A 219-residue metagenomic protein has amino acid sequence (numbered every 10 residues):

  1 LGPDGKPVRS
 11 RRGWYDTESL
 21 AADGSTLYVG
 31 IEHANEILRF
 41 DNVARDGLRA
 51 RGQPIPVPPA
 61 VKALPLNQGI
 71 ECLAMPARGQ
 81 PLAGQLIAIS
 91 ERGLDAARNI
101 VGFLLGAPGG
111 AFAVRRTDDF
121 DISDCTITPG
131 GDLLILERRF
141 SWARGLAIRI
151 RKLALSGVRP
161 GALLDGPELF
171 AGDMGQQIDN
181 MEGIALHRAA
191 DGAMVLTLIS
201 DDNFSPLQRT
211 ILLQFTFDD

Functional and structural regions predicted by a protein language model:
L1-D219: Sequence/structural signature of beta-propeller domains
